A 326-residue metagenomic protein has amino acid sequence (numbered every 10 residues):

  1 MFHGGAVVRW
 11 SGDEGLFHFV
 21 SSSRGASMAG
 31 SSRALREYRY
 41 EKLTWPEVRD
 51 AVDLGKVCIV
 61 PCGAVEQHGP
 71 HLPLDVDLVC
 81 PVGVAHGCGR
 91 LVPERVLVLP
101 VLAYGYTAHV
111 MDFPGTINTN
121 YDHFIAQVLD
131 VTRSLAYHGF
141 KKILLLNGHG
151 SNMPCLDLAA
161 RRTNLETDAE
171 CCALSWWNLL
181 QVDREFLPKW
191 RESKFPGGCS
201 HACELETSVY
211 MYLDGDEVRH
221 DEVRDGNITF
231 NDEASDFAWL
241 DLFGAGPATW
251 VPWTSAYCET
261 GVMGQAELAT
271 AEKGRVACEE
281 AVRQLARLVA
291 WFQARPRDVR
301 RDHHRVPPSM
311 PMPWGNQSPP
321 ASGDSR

Functional and structural regions predicted by a protein language model:
G5-A6: Intrinsically disordered, low-complexity proline-rich regions
H18-V20, R24-L144, G150-R326: Extended, histidine- and acidic-residue-enriched regions that form the cofactor-binding/catalytic faces
